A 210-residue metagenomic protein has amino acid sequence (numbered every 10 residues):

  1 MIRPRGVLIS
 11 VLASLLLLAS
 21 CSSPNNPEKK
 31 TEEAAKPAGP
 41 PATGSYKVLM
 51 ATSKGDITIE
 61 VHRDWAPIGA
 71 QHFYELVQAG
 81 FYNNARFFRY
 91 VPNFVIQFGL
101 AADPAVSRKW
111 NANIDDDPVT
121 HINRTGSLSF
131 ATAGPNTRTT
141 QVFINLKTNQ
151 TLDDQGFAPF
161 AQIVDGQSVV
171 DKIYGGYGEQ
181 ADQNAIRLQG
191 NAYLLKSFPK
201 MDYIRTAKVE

Functional and structural regions predicted by a protein language model:
M1-V11: Bacterial N-terminal signal peptides that target proteins for export
I2, A19-E210: Cyclophilin-like peptidyl-prolyl cis-trans isomerases
I9-A19: Bacterial N-terminal signal peptides
